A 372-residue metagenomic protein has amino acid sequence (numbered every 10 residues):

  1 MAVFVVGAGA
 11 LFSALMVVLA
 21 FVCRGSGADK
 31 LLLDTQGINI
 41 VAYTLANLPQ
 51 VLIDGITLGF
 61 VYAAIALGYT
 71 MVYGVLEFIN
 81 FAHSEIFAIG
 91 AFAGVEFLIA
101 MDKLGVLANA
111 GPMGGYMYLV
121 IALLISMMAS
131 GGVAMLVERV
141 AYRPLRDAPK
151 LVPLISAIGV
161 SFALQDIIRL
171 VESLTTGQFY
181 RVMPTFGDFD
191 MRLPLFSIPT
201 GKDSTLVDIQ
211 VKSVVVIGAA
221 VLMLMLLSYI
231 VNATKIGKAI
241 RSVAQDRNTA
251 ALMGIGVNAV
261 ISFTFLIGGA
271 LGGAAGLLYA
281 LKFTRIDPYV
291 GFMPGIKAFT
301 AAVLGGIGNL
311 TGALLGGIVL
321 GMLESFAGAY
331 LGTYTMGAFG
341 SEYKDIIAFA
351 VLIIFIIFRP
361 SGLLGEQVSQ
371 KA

Functional and structural regions predicted by a protein language model:
M1-I65, A93, L107-I121, P149-V152 (+2 more regions): Membrane-interfacial amphipathic/re-entrant helices at transmembrane-helix boundaries
M1-L33, N47, Q245-L252, G256-A259 (+1 more regions): Cytosolic-side transmembrane-helix boundaries in multi-pass membrane proteins
C23-D29, Y43-L58, I230-K235, I261-G308 (+1 more regions): Inter-helical junctions in multi-pass inner-membrane proteins, predominant in energy-converting antiporter-like
G37-T44, V75-L136, D203-L206, A329-A338: Membrane-embedded helix boundary and interhelical linker motif in transport proteins
V41, P144-L145, P153-A233, V260 (+3 more regions): Transmembrane helix-bundle core of multi-pass membrane transporters and related energy-transducing complexes
L48-I99, L136-V152, A302-L310: Single transmembrane alpha-helix segments in multi-pass membrane proteins
L58, T205-I286, L310-G316: Helix-loop-helix "hairpin" substructures at the membrane interface of multi-pass membrane proteins
V106-V160, L315-L320, E324, R359-P360: Alpha-helical transmembrane segments within multi-pass membrane transporters and channels
